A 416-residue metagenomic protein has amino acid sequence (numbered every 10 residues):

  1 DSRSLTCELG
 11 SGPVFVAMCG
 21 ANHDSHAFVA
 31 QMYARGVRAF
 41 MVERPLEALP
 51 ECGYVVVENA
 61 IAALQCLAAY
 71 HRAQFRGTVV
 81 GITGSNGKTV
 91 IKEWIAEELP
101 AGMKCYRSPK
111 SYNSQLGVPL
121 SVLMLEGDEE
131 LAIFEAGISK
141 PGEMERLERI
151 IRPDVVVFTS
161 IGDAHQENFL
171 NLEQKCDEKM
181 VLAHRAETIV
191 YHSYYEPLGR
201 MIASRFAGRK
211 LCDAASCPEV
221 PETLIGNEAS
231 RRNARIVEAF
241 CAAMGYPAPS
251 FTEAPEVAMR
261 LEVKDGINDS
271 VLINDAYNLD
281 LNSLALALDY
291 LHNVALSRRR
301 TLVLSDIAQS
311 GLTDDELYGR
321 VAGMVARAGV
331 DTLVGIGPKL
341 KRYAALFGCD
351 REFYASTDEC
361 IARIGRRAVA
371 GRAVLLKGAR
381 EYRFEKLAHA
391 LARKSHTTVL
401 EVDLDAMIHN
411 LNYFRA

Functional and structural regions predicted by a protein language model:
D1-C66, V294-L296, S310, E316 (+2 more regions): N-terminal leader/targeting and accessory segments in enzymes
S11-A17, L120-A132, D154-V156, L291-G311 (+1 more regions): Mobile, glycine- and charge-enriched loop segments and immediately flanking short secondary-structure elements within
P13, M32, L67, I82 (+12 more regions): Residue-level signal for inorganic ion chemistry
G20-N22, L46, I138-P141, G162-A164 (+6 more regions): Short glycine-rich anion-binding loops that position phosphate/pyrophosphate groups of nucleotides and phosphorylated
V42-E51, D154-V271, S297-R298, G323-T332 (+1 more regions): Acidic, Mg2+-coordinating active-site environments of NTP-dependent enzymes
A63-T188, P197-R205, R366-R367, E385 (+3 more regions): Phosphate-binding loop of NTP-binding sites
E256-M259, N274-L286: Glycine-rich phosphate/pyrophosphate-binding beta-alpha loops
L288, A322, L404, I408-R415: Generic structural signal for well-ordered alpha-helices, preferentially at hydrophobic/aromatic core positions
